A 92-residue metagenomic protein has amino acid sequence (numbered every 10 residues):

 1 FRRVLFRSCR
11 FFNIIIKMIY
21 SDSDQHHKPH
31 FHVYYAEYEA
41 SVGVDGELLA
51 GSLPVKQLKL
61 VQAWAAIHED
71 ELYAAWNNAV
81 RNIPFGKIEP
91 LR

Functional and structural regions predicted by a protein language model:
F1-L5: Short, small-residue-biased leader/transition segments that mark boundaries at the very start of proteins
F6-F11: Negatively charged, low-complexity tracts enriched in Asp/Glu with abundant Ser/Thr
N13-K17: Charge-dense, helix-prone N-terminal extensions
I19-L58: A short, structured beta-strand/loop element
L60-R92: C-terminal structural segments of small proteins and small subunits
